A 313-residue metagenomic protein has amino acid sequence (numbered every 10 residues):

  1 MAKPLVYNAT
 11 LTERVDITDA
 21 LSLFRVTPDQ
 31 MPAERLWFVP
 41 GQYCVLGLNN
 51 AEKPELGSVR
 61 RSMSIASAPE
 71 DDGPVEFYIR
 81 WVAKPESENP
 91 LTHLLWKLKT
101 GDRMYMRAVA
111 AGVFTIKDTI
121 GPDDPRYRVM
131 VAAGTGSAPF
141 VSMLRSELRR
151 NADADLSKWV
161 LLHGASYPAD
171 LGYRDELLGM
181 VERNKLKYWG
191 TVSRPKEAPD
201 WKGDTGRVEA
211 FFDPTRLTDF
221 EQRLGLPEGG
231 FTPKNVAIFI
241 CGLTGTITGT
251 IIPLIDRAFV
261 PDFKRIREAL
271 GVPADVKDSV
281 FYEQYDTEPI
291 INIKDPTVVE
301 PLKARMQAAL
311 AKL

Functional and structural regions predicted by a protein language model:
M1-D19: Short, low-complexity N-terminal leaders and the immediately following helix N-cap/first helix
A2-L5, L162, Y167-L313: Reductase modules of NAD(P)H-dependent flavoproteins
T12, L23-V129, S193-R194, D275-I291 (+2 more regions): FAD-binding FR-type
I65, P139-A152: Histidine-anchored nucleotide/phosphate-binding helix
I116-D118, F140-R145, G172-D175, I251-P253: A short secondary-structure junction signal
Y127-V129, V160, A237: Structural motif
M130-A133, I240-C241: Active-site-adjacent beta-strand anchor residues
A133-P139: Ser/Thr-glycine-rich phosphate-binding loops at phosphate-binding pockets of nucleotides, nucleotide cofactors
